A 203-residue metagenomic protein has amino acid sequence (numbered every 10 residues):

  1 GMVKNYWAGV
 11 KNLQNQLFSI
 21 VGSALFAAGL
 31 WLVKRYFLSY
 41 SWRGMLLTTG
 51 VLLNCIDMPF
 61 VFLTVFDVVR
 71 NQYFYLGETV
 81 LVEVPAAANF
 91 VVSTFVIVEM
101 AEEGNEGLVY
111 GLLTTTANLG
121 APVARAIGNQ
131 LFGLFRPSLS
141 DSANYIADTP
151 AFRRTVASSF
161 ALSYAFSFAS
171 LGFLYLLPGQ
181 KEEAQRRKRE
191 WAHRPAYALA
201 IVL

Functional and structural regions predicted by a protein language model:
G1-L25, L46, Y73-F74, T155: Loop-to-transmembrane helix entry
N12-L13, A101-T116, H193-R194: Loop-to-transmembrane helix entry/capping segments in MFS-fold secondary transporters and related SLC/MFSD carriers
N15-Y40, T49-V61, A121-A124: Transmembrane alpha-helices of Major Facilitator/SLC transporters
L17-F18, T49, E78, T94 (+2 more regions): Hydrophobic alpha-helical segments of secondary membrane carriers
R43-G44, Q130-F166, A184-I201: A membrane-interface helix-boundary motif in multi-pass transporters
G44-V92: C-terminal transmembrane helical hairpin of 12-TM major facilitator-type secondary transporters
M58-F62, L119-S138: A gly/Pro-rich, aromatic-decorated transmembrane alpha-helix motif that marks the paired, flexible gating helices
A88-E102, E106-L108: Intracellular juxtamembrane helix-capping segments at the cytosolic ends of symmetry-related transmembrane helices
